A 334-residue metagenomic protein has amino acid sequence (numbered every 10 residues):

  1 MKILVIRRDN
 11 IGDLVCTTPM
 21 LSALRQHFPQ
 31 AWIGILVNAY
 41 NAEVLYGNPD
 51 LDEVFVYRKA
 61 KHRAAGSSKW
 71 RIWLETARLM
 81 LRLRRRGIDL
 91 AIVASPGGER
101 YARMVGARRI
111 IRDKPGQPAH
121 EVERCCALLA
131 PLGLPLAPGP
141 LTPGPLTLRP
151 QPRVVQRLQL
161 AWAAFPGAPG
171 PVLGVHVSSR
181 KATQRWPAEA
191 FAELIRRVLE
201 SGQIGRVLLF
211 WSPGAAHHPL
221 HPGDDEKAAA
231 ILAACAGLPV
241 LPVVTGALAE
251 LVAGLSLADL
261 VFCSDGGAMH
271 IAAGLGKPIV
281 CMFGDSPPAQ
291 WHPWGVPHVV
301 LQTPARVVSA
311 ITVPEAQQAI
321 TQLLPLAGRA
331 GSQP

Functional and structural regions predicted by a protein language model:
M1-P334: Catalytic machinery of carbohydrate-active enzymes, primarily nucleotide-sugar-dependent glycosyltransferases
